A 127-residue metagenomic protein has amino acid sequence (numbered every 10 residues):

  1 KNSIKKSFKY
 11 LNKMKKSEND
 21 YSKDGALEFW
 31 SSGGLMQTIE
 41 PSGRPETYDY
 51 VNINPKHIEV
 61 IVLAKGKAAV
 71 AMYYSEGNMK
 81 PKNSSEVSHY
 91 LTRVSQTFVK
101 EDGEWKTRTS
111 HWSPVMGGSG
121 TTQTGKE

Functional and structural regions predicted by a protein language model:
K1-D20, S119-E127: Short, low-complexity N-terminal intrinsically disordered segments enriched in polar/charged residues
I4-F8, I39-S42, S95: Extracytoplasmic/secreted envelope proteins and their assembly/folding machinery, especially bacterial periplasmic
E18-N54: Short solvent-exposed beta->alpha transition segments
E18-S31, A68-M79, T97: Short, well-ordered beta-strand segments in beta-rich or mixed alpha/beta enzyme and ligand-binding folds
E40-E86: Surface-exposed, charged secondary-structure patches
K56-A64, W112-M116, G125: Glycine-rich beta-strand-turn "strand-cap" elements at beta-sheet edges
K82-S88, G117-Q123: A short acidic/glycine-rich loop-to-helix N-cap element
L91-G120: Short beta-strand edge/turn micro-motifs at domain boundaries
